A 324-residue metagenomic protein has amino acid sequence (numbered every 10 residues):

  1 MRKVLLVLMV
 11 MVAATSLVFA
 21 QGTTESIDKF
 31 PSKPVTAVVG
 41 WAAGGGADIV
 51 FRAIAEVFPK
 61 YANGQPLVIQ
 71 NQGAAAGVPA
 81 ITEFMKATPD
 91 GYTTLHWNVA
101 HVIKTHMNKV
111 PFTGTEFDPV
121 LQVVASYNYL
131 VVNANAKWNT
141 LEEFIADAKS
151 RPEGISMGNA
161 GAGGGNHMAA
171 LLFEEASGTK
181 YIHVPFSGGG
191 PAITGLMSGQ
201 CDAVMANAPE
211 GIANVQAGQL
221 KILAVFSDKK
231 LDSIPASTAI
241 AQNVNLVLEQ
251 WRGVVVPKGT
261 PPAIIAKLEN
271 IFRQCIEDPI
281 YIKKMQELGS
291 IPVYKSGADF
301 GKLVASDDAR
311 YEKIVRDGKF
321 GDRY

Functional and structural regions predicted by a protein language model:
M1-V4: Positively charged n-region of N-terminal signal peptides that target proteins for export
V7-S16: Bacterial N-terminal signal peptides
Q21-E116, G154, G178-A203, N214 (+2 more regions): N-terminal (or domain-start) structured segment
S32-P34, E175, T179, Q216 (+2 more regions): An extracytoplasmic/periplasmic, membrane-proximal ligand-sensing/linker region
A43, A100-V102, A136-K137, A162-N166 (+3 more regions): Solvent-exposed loop/turn segments at secondary-structure junctions within structured extracellular/periplasmic domains
D48-A55, H167, L171, I282 (+1 more regions): Short, surface-exposed alpha-helical segments at coil->helix boundaries
E83-T93, H106-P191, S237-A239, N245 (+1 more regions): Hinge/capping helix and adjacent helix->loop/strand transition within the periplasmic-binding protein
V99-K109, L172-A176, A203-A236: A ligand-binding cleft/hinge motif common to bilobed small-molecule-binding domains
